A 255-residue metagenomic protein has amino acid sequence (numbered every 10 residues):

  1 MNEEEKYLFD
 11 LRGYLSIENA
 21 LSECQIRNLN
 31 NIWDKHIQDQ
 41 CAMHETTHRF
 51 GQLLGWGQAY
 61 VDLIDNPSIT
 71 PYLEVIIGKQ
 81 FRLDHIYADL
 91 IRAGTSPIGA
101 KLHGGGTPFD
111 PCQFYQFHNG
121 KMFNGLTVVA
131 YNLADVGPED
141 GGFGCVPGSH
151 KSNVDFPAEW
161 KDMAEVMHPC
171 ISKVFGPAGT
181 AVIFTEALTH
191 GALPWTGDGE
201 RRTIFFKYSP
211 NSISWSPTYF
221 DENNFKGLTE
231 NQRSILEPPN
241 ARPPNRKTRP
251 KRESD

Functional and structural regions predicted by a protein language model:
M1-G120: Non-heme Fe(II)-dependent double-stranded beta-helix
I86-A88, V129-Y131, I204-Y208: A structural signal for short, well-ordered beta-strand segments
A88-T95, G106-T107, N132-P138, S149-S152: Short acidic/polar capping segments at secondary-structure boundaries
G99-T107, V146, T189-A192, F206: Histidine-centered catalytic micro-motifs
L102-F114, A158-H168, Y219-N223: Short, surface-exposed loop/helix-turn segments at secondary-structure junctions that function as lids/hinges flanking
G104, L133, T185-E186, Y208: Residues immediately flanking
F123-L126, D135-L193, I213: Double-stranded beta-helix
A181, L188-T189, L193-D255: Non-heme Fe(II)/2-oxoglutarate
